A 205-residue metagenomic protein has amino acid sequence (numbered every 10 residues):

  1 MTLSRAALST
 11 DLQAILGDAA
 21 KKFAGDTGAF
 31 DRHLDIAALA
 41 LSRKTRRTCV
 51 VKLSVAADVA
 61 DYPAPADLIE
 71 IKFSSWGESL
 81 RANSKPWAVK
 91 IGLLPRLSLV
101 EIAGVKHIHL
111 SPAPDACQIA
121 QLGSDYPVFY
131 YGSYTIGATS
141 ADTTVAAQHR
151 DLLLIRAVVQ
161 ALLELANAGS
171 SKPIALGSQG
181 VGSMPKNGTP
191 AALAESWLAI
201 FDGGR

Functional and structural regions predicted by a protein language model:
M1-R205: Glycine-enriched, solvent-exposed interface loops adjoining structured elements
